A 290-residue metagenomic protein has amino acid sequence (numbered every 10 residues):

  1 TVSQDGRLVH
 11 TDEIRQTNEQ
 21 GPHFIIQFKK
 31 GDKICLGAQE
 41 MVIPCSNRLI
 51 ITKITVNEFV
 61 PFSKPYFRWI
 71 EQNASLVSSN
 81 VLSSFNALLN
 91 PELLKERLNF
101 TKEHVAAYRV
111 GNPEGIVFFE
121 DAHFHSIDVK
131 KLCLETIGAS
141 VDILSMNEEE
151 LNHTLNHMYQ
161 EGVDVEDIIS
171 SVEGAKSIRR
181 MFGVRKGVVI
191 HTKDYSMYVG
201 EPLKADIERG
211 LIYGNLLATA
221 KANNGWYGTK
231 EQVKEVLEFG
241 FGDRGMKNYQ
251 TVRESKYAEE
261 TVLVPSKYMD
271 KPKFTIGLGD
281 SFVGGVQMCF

Functional and structural regions predicted by a protein language model:
T1-L278, F290: Ribokinase/PfkB-type carbohydrate-kinase core domain
S281-C289: Short amphipathic alpha-helical face segments that pack within enzyme cores and frequently flank/anchor catalytic
